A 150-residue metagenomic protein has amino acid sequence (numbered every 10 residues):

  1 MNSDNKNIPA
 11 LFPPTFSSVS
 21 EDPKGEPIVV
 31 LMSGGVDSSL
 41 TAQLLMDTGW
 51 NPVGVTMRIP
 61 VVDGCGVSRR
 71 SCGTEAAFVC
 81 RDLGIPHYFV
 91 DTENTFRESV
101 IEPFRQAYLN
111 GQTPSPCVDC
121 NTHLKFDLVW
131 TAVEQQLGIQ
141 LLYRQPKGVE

Functional and structural regions predicted by a protein language model:
N2-E150: ATP-dependent adenylation/nucleotidyltransferase module used to activate substrates
